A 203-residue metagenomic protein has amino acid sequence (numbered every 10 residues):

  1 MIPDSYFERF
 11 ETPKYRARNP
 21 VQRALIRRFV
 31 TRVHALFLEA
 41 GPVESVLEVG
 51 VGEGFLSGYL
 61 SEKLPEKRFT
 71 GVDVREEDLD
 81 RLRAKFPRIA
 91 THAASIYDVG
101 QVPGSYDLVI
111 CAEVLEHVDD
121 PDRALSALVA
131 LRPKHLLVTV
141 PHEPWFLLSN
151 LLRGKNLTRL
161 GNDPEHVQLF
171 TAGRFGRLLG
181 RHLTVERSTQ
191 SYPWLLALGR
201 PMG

Functional and structural regions predicted by a protein language model:
M1-G104, L108, A112, D122-L125 (+2 more regions): Conserved N-terminal segment of class I S-adenosyl-L-methionine
A112-L115, T139: Residues lining the SAM
H117-P121: Di-metal (Zn2+ and/or Mg2+/Mn2+) metal-binding site signature of metallo-dependent hydrolases with the MBL/beta-CASP
P133-P141: Conserved beta-strand signature within the Rossmann-like core of class I S-adenosyl-L-methionine
H142-L147: Short "lid" loop at the C-terminus of a central beta-strand within the Rossmann-like core of SAM-dependent
